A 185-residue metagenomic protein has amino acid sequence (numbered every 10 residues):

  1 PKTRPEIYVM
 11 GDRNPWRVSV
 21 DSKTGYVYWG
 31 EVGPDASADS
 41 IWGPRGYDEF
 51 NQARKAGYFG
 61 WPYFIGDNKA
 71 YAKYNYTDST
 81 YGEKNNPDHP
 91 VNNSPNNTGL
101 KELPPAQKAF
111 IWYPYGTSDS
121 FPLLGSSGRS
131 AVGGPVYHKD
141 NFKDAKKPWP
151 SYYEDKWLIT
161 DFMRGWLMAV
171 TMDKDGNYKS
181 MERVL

Functional and structural regions predicted by a protein language model:
P1-R183: Beta-propeller domain segments
